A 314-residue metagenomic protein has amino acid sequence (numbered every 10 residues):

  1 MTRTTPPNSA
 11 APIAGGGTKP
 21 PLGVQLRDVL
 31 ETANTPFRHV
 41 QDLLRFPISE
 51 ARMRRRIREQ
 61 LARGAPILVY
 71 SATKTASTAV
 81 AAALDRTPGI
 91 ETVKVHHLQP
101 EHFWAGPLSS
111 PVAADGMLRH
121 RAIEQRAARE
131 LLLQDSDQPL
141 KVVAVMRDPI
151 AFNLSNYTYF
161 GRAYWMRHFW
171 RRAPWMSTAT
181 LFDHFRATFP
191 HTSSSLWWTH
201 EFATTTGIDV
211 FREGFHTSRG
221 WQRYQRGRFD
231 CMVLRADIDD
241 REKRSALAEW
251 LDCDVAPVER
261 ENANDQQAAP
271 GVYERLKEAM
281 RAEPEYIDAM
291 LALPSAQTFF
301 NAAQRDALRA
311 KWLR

Functional and structural regions predicted by a protein language model:
M1-T2: Terminal amphipathic alpha-helical/low-complexity segments used for targeting or macromolecular assembly
T5-R314: Membrane-interface amphipathic segments in extracytoplasmic regions
